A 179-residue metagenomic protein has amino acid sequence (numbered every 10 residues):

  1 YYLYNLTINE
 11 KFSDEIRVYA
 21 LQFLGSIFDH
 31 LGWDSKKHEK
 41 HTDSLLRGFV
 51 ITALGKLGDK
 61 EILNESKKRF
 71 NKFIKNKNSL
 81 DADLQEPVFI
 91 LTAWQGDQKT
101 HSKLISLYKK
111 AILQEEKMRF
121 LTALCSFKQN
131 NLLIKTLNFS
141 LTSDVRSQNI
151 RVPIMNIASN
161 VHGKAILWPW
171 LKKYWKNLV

Functional and structural regions predicted by a protein language model:
Y1-V179: Long, ordered, helix-rich scaffold segments
